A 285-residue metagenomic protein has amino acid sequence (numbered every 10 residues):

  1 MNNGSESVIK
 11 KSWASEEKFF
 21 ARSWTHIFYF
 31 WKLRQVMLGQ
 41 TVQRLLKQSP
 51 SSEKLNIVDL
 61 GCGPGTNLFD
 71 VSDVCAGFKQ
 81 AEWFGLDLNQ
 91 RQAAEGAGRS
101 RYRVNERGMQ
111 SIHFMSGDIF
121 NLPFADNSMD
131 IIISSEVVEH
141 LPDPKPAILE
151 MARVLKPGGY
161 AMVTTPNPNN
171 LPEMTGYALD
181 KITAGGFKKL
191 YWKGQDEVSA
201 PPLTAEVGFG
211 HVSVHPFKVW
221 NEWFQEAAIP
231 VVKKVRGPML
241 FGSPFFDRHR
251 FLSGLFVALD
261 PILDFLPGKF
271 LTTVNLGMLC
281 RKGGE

Functional and structural regions predicted by a protein language model:
M1-N121, A125, I131, I148 (+2 more regions): Conserved N-terminal segment of class I S-adenosyl-L-methionine
E6-V8, W13-E16, A21-Y29, P142-E150 (+1 more regions): S-adenosyl-L-methionine-dependent methyltransferase catalytic module, highlighting the catalytic core
G65, R91, N169-N170, G242 (+1 more regions): Surface-exposed, flexible loop/turn segments at secondary-structure boundaries
A76, P142, K156: Short conserved AdoMet
S134-S135: A short beta-strand submotif of the Rossmann-like class I SAM-dependent methyltransferase core that lines
E139: Active-site beta-alpha loop architecture of Rossmann-like, nucleotide-cofactor-dependent enzymes
